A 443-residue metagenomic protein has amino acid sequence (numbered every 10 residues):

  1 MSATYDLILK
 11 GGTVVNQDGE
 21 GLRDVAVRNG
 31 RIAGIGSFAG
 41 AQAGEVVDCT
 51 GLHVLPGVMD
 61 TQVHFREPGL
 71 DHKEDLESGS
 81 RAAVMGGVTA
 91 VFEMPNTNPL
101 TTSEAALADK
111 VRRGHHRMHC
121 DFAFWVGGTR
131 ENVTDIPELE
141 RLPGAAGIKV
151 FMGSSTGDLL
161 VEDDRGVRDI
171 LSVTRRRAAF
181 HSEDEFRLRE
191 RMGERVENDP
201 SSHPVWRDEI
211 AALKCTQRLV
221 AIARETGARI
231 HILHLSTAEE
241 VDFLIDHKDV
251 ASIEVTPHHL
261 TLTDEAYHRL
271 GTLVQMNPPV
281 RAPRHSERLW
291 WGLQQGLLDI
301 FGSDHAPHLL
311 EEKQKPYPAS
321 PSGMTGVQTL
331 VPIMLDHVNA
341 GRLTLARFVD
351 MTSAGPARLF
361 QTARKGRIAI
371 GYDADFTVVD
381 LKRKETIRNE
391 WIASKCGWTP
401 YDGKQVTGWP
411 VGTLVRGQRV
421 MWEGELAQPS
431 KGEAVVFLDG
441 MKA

Functional and structural regions predicted by a protein language model:
M1-G57: Histidine-rich, glycine-flanked metal-binding segment
G12, G30, G51, Q62 (+15 more regions): Divalent metal-coordination and catalytic microenvironments
V14-D24, R347, R358-E390, K404 (+1 more regions): Acidic, glycine-enriched loop/beta-strand segments at the rims of small-molecule binding/catalytic pockets
C49-R117: Metal-associated gating/positioning segment near the N- to mid-region
H64-K73, T89-E104, F124-D135, F151-E162 (+2 more regions): Divalent metal-binding segments
T134-F301: Histidine/acidic residue-rich metal-binding segments in metalloenzymes
P200-G227, L273, Q294-Q295, D299-F301 (+1 more regions): His/Asp/Glu-enriched, well-ordered alpha-helical/loop segment that forms or immediately abuts the divalent-metal
Y317, T386-D402: Short, surface-exposed loop/helix-turn segments at secondary-structure junctions that function as lids/hinges flanking
